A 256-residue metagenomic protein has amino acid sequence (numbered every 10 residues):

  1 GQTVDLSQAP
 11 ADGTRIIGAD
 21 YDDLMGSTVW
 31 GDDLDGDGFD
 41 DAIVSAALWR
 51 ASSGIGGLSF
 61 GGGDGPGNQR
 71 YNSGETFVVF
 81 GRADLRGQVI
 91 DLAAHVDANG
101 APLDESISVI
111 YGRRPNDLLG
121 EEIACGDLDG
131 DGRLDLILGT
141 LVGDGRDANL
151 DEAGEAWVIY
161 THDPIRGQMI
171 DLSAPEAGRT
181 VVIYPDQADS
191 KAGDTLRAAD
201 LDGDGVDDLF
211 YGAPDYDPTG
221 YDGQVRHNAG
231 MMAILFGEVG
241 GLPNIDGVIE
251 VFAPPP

Functional and structural regions predicted by a protein language model:
G1-P256: Conserved beta-strand/short-helix segments that make up beta-rich extracellular adhesion/recognition modules
